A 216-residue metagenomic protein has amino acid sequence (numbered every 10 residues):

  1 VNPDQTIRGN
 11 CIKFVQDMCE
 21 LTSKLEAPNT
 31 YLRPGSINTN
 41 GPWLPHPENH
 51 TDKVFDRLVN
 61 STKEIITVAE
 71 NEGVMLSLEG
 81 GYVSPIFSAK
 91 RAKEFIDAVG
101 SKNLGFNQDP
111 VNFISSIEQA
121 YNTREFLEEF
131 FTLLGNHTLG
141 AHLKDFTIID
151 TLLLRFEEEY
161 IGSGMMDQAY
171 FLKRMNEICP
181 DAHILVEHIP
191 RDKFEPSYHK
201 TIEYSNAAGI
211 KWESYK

Functional and structural regions predicted by a protein language model:
V1-G105: Active-site acidic/histidine proton-transfer and metal-coordination neighborhood in alpha/beta enzyme cores
P28, V59, K63, N71 (+1 more regions): Histidine-acidic metal/acid-base catalytic patches
